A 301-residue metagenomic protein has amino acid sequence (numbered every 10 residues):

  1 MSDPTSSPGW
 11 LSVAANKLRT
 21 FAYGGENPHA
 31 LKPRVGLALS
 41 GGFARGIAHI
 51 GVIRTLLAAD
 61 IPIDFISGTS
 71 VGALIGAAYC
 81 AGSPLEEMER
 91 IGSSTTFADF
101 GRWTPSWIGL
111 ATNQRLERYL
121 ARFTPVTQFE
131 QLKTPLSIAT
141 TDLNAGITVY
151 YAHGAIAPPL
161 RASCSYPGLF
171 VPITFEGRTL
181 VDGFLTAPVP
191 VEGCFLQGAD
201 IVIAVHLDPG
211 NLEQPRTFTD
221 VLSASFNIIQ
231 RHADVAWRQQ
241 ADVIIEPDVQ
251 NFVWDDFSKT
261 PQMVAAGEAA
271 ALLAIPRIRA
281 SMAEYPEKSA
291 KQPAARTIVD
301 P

Functional and structural regions predicted by a protein language model:
M1-T69, A77-P301: Patatin-like phospholipase
